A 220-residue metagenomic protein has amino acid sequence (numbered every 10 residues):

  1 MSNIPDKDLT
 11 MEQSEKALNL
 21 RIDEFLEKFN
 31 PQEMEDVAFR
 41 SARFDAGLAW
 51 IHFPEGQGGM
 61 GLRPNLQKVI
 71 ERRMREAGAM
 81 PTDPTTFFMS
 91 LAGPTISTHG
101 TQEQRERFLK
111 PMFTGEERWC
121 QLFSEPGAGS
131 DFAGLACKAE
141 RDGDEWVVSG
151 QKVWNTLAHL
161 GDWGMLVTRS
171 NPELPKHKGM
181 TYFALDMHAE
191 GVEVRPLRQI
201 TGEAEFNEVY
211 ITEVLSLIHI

Functional and structural regions predicted by a protein language model:
M1-F88, P94, E103-T114, R118: Amphipathic, small/basic residue-rich leader segments at the start of a protein or domain
G47, I70, T101, Q121 (+3 more regions): Buried hydrophobic positions in well-ordered alpha/beta secondary-structure cores of metabolic enzymes
G47, I70-R75, T168, A184-E190 (+1 more regions): Short Ser/Thr-interspersed hydrophobic loop/turn segments at strand-loop and sheet-helix junctions that line or gate
G127-S130, W154-L157, P172-L174, R198-E205: Short Gly/Pro-enriched turn/cap motifs at secondary-structure boundaries
C137-E140: A structural signal for short hydrophobic beta-strand segments in well-ordered beta-sheet cores
E145, S149-R195: A short core secondary-structure module
H188-L215: Flexible, small-/acidic-enriched active-site or ligand-binding loops
I218-I220: Conserved small/polar residues in nucleotide/adenosyl-binding loops
